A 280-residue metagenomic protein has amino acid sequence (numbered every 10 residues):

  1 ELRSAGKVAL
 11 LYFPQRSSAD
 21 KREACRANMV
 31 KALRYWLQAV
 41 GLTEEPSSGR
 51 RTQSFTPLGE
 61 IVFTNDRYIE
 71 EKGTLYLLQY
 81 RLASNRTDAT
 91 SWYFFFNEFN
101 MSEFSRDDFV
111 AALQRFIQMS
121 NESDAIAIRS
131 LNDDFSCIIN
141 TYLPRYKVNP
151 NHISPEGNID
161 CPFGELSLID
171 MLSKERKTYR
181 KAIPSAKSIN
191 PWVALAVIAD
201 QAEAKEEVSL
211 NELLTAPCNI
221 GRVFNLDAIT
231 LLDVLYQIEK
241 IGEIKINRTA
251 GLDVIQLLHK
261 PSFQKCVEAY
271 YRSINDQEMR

Functional and structural regions predicted by a protein language model:
E1-R280: Donor-sugar nucleotide-binding helix/loop cap in glycosyltransferases
